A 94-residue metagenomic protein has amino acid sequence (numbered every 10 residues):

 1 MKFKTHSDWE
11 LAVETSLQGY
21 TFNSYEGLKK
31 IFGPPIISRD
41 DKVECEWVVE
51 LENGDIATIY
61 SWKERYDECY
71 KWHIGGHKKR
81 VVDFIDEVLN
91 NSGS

Functional and structural regions predicted by a protein language model:
M1-A12, H73-S94: Mixed-charge, Lys/Arg-enriched low-complexity segments
V13-L17: Calponin-homology-like cytoskeleton-binding modules and closely related N-terminal microtubule-contacting segments
Q18-I37: Amphipathic alpha-helical segments
Y20-T21, V49-L51, I74-G76: Short beta-strand-to-loop capping motifs
N23, N53, N90-N91: Detector for Asparagine
P34-E64: Amphipathic, interaction-prone secondary-structure segments
A57-D83: Intrinsically disordered, low-complexity regulatory segments enriched in Ser/Thr/Pro and charged residues
